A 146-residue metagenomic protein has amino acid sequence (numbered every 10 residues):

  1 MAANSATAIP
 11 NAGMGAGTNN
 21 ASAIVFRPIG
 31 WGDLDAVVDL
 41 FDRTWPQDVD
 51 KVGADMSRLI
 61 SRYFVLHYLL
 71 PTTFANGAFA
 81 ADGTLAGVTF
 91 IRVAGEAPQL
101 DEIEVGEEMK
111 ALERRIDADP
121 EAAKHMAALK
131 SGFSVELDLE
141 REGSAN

Functional and structural regions predicted by a protein language model:
M1-G32, R43: Conserved N-terminal entry element of GNAT/NAT acetyltransferase domains
I24, D82-V88: Glycine-rich phosphate/pyrophosphate-binding loop shared by adenosine-nucleotide-utilizing enzymes
R27, A36, A75-A81: Generic alpha-helical hydrophobic packing signal
P28, D39-D55, H67, V93-P98: Helix-loop element at the rim of GNAT/NAT acetyltransferase active sites that forms part of the acceptor-substrate
W31, A81-T84, E96, S144: Short strand-connecting beta-turns/loops that link adjacent beta-strands
W31-D42, S61-R62: An amphipathic alpha-helix signature
G53-A75, F79-A80, F90: Active-site rim helix/loop that mediates acceptor-substrate recognition in acyltransferases
G95-N146: Conserved acyl-donor/pantetheine-binding loop and adjacent beta-alpha core of acyl/acetyltransferases and related
